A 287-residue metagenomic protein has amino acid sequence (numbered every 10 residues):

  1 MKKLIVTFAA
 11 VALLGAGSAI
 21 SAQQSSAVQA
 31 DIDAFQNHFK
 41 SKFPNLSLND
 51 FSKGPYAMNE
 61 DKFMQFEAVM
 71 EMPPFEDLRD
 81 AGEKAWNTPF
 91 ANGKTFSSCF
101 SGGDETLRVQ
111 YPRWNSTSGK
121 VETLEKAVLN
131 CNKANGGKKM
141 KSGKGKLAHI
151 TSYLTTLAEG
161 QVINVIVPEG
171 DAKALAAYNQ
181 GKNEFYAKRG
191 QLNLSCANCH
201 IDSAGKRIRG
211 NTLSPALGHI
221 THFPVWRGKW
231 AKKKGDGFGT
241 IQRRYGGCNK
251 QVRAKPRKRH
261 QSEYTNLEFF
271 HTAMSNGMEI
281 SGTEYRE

Functional and structural regions predicted by a protein language model:
M1-S21: Gram-negative bacterial Sec-dependent N-terminal signal peptides
A9-V11, E76, L175: N-terminal hydrophobic or amphipathic segments with adjacent small-residue motifs that include Sec signal peptides
A12-G15, N87, Y186: Charged, amphipathic alpha-helical interaction segments
Q23-E76, T88-H149, T156-G160, V167 (+1 more regions): Electron-transfer interface patches adjacent to heme c in soluble/periplasmic c-type cytochromes and di-/multiheme
Q161-Q180: Solvent-exposed, charged amphipathic helical/linker segments at domain boundaries
